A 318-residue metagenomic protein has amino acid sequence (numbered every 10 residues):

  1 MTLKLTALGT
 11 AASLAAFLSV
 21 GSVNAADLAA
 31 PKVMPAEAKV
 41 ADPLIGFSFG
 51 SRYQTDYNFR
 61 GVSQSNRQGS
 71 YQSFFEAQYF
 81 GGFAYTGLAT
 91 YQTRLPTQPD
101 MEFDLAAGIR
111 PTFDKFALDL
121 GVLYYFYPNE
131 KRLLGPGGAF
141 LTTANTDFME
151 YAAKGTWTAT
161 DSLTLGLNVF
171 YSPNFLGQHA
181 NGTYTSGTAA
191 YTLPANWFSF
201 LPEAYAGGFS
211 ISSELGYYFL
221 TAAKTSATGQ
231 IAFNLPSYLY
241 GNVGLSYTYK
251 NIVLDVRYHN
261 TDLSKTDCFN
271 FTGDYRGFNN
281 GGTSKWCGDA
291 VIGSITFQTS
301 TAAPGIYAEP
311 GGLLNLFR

Functional and structural regions predicted by a protein language model:
T2-L44, T221, S294, Y307-R318: N-terminal periplasmic/intermembrane-space "pro-region" immediately following the signal or transit peptide
A26-R94, S300, R318: Short glycine/proline- and aromatic-enriched beta-strand/turn motifs that initiate or cap beta-hairpins
A36-G46, F80-Y85, T97, T112-A117 (+3 more regions): Short loop/turn motifs that connect adjacent beta-strands in outer-membrane beta-barrel proteins
P43-I45, R67-Y71, P99-F103, F116 (+5 more regions): Residues that define the transmembrane beta-barrel architecture of outer-membrane proteins
F47-S51, S73, G82-T86, L105 (+8 more regions): Transmembrane beta-strands of outer-membrane beta-barrel proteins
Y53-F59, Y79-G81, L88-R94, P111-F113 (+8 more regions): Transmembrane beta-strands of outer-membrane beta-barrel pores
Q64, T90, P96-G182, S186 (+1 more regions): Outer-membrane pore/translocation modules
G187-L193, Y247-K250, T283-R318: Outer-membrane beta-barrel "beta-signal"
